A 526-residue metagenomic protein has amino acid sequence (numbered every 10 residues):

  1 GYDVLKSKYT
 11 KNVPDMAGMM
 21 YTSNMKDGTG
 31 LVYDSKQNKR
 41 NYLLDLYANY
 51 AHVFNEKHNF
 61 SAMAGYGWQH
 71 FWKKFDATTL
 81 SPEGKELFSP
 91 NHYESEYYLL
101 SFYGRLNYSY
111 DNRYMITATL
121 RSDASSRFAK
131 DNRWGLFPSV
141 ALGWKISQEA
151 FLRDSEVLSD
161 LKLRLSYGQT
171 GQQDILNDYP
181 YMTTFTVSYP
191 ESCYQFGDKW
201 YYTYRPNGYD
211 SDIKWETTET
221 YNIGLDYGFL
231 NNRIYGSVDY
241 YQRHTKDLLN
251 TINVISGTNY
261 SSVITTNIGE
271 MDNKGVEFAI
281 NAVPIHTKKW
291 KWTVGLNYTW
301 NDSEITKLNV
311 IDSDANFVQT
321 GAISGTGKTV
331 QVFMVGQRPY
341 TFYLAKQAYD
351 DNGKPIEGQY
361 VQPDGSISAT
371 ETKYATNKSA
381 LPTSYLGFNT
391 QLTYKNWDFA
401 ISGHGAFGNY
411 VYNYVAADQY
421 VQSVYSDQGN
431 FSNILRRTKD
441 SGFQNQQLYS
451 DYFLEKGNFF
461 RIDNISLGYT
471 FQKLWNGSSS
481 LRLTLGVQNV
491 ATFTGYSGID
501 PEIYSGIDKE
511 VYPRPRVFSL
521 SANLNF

Functional and structural regions predicted by a protein language model:
G1-V13, T22-V330, K395, L454-F526: Extracellular/periplasmic, surface-exposed regions of secreted and cell-surface proteins
Y2-D15, N409, Y414-Y420: Short, solvent-exposed beta-strand-terminating loops
M25-D27, S188-G208, A322-S379, S426-F453: Flexible glycine-rich, low-complexity coil/linker segments exposed to the extracellular/periplasmic environment
S109, T119, L163, W290-T293 (+5 more regions): Exposed, low-structure sequence patches enriched in small/polar residues
S125, N352, H404-Q488: Extracytoplasmic gating/loop element in the C-terminal half of outer-membrane beta-barrel translocons and assembly
E304-T306, G353-G358, T370, G408-Y412: Short acidic/glycine-rich loop or secondary-structure boundary segments that cap or lie
N377-Y412: Glycine-rich, aromatic-lined ligand/substrate-binding cores of catalytic and carbohydrate-binding domains
